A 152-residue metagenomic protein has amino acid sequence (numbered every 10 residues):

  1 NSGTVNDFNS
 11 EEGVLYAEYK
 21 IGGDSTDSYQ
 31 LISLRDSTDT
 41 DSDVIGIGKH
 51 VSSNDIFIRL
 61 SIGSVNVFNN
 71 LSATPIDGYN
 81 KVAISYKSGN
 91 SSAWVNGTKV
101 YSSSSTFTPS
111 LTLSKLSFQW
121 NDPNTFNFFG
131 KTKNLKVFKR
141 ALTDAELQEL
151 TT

Functional and structural regions predicted by a protein language model:
N1-E11, D24-D27, K133-T152: Extended recognition patches within non-cytosolic domains
N1-V5, S42, S64-L71: Secreted extracellular polysaccharide-interacting domains
E12, E18, A73-A83, L111-L113: Trp-centered recognition loops
L15-G23, I32, V82-I84, T132-F138: Short hydrophobic/aromatic patches on beta-strands that form ligand-binding or substrate-lining surfaces
I21-S25, G89, T98, P123 (+1 more regions): Acidic glycine-/aspartate-rich tracts in secreted/extracellular proteins
D27-G46, R59-S61, V95, L150-T151: Aromatic-rich beta-strand patches that line glycan-recognition/binding surfaces of extracellular proteins
G48-T106: Extracellular glycan-interaction surfaces
S103-K131: Flexible glycan-contacting loops in extracellular carbohydrate-active proteins
